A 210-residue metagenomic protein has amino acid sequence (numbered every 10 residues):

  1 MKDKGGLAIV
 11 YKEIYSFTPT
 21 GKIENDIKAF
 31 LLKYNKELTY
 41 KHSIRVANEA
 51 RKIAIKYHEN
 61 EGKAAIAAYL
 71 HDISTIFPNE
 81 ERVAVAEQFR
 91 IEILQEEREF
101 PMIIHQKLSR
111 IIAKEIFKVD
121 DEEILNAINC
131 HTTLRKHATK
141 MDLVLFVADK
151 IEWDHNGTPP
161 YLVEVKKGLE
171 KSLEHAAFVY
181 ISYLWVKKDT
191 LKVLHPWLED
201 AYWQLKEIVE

Functional and structural regions predicted by a protein language model:
G5-Y15, P19-N35: Generic N-terminal amphipathic, Lys/Arg-enriched alpha-helix
G6-Y11, L169, W185-D189: N-terminal hydrophobic signal/anchor transmembrane helix of membrane proteins
A29-K33, H42, K56-F178: Divalent metal-dependent catalytic cores for phosphoryl transfer on phosphate-bearing substrates
S182-E210: Charged phosphate-binding loop/patch that engages nucleotide di/tri-phosphates or the phosphate backbone of nucleic
